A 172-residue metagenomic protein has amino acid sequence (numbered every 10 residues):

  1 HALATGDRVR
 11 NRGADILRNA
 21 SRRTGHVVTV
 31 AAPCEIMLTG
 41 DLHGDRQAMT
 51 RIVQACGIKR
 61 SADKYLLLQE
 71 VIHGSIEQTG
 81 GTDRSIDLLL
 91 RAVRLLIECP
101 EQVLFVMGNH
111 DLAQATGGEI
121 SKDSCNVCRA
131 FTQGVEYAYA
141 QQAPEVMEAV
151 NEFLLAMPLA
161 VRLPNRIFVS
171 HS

Functional and structural regions predicted by a protein language model:
H1-R84: N-terminal active-site segment of His-dependent metallophosphoesterases
P33, A62-Y65, V71-V169: Active-site neighborhood of divalent metal-dependent phosphoester bond hydrolases
S172: Active-site-proximal loop/helix segments of hydrolase catalytic cores
